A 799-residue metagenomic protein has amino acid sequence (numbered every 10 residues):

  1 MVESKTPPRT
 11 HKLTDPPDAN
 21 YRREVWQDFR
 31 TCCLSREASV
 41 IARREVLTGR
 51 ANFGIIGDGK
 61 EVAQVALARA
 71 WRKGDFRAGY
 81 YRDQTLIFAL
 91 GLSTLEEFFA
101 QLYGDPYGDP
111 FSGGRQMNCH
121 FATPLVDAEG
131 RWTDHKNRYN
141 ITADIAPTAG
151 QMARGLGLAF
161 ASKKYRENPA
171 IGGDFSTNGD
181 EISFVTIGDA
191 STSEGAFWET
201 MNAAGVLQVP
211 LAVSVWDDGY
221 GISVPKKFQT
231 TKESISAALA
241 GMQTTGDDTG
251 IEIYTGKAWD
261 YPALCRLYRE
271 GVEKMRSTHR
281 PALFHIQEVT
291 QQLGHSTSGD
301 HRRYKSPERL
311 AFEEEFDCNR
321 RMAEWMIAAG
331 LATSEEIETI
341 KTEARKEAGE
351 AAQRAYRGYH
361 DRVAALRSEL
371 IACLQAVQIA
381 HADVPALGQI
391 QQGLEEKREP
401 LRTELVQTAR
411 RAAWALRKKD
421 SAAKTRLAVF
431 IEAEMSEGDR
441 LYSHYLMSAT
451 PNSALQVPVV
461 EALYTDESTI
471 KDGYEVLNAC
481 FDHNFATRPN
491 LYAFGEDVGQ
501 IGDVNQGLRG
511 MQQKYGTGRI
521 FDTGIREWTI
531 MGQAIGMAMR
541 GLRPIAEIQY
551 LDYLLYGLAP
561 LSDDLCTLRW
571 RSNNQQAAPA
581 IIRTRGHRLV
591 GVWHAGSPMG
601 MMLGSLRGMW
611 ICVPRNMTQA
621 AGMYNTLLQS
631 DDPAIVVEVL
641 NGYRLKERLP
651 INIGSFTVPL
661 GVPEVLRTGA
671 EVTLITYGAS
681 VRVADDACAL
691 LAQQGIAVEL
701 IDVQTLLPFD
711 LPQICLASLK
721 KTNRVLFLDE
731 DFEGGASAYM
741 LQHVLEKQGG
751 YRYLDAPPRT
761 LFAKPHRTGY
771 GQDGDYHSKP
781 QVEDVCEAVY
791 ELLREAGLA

Functional and structural regions predicted by a protein language model:
M1-A63, R69-A70, Q291-G294, S298-Y515 (+2 more regions): Conserved acidic/glycine
R23-V25, F29, R50-A51, R72-F76 (+18 more regions): Short coil/turn connectors at secondary-structure junctions
E37-S214, G219, P225-Q243, R540 (+3 more regions): Cofactor-binding active-site loop characterized by glycine-rich and histidine/acidic residues
R44-T48, R131-T142, G179-S183, W216-G221 (+8 more regions): Gly-rich Lys/Arg/Thr-decorated short loops/hinges at beta-loop-alpha junctions or inter-strand turns that position
E61-V62, N140-D218, G256-S277, Y492 (+4 more regions): Thiamine diphosphate
G79-Y81, A149, T186-I187, S214-D217 (+8 more regions): Short beta-strand segments
L211, V215-R398, E404-L405, G510 (+1 more regions): Thiamine diphosphate
Q576, G586-V590, H594, M599 (+2 more regions): Active-site phosphate/pyrophosphate-binding segments
